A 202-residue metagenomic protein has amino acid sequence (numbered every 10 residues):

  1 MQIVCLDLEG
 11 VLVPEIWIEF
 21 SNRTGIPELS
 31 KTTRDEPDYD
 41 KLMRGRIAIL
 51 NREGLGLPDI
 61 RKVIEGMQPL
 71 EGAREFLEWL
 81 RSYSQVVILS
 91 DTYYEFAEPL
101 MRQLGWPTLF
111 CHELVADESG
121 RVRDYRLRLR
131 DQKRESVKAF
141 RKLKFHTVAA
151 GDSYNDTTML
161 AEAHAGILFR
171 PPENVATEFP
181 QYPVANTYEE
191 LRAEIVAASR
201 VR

Functional and structural regions predicted by a protein language model:
Q2-E113, D117-E118: Alpha-helical substrate-recognition element adjacent to the catalytic core
E78, K138, T157-T158: Alpha-helical segments flanking ligand/cofactor-binding loops in enzyme cores
V86-D91, F145-N186: Acidic, Mg2+-coordinating phosphoryl-transfer loop and its flanking beta/alpha structural elements, shared across
Y94, A161-A163, V196-R202: An extended, acidic
Y94-E98, D156-T157, R192: Short, well-ordered alpha-helical microsegments
E95-T147: Substrate-recognition "cap/lid" segment bordering the active-site pocket of phosphatases
F110, Y182-L191: Short acidic-hydrophobic, aromatic-tinged amphipathic segments that line or gate anion-handling sites
D117-Y125, A176-P183, A193-A197: Short, charged, surface-exposed secondary-structure boundary motifs
